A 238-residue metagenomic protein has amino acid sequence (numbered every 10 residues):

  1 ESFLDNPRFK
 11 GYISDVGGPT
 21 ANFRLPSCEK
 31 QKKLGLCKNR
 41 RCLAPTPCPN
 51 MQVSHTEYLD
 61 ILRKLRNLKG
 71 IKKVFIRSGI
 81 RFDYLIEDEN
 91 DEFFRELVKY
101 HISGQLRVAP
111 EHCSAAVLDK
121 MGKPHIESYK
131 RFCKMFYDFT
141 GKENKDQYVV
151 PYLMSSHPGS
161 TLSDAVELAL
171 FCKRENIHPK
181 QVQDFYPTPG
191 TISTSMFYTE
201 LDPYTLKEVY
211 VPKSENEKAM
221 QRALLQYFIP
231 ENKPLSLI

Functional and structural regions predicted by a protein language model:
E1, G11-Y12, I76-G79, L168 (+3 more regions): Catalytic cores of glycan-processing enzymes that make or break glycosidic bonds
S2-K10, S128-M135, E167-T205: C-terminal, active-site-flanking charged/polar segments
S2-V150, M154-P158: Conserved SAM/AdoMet-binding glycine-rich loop
R66, V98, K173, F228-I229: Ankyrin-repeat helical core positions
F82, Y100-R107, N176-Y186, K233: Short, solvent-exposed linear motifs at loop/edge-of-secondary-structure regions
E92-F93, H157-R174: Catalytic cores of alpha/beta
S163, H178-P179, D184-I238: C-terminal accessory regions of radical SAM enzymes
